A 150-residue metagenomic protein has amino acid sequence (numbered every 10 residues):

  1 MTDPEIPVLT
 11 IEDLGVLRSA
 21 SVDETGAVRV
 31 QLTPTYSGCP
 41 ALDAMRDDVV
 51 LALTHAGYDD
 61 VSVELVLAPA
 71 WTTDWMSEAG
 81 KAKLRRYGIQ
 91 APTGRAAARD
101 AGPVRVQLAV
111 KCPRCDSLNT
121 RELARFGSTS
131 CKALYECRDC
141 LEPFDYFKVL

Functional and structural regions predicted by a protein language model:
M1-L14, A56-Y58, R114-N119: Short secondary-structure junctions
V8-T33: Short edge beta-strands and adjacent turn/loop segments
R18-S19, S62, T120-L123: A short linear hydrophobic-aromatic micro-motif
T33-Y36, C137: Aromatic-flanked redox-active Cys/Sec active sites in thiol-based oxidoreductases, especially the WC-centered
T35-D60: Short, non-transmembrane amphipathic alpha-helical segments
V63-P69: AMP-binding/adenylate-forming catalytic domain of the ANL superfamily
T72-M76: Charged, alpha-helical interface segments at or near domain boundaries
A79-L150: Cys/His-clustered metal-coordination modules, chiefly Zn-binding fingers
